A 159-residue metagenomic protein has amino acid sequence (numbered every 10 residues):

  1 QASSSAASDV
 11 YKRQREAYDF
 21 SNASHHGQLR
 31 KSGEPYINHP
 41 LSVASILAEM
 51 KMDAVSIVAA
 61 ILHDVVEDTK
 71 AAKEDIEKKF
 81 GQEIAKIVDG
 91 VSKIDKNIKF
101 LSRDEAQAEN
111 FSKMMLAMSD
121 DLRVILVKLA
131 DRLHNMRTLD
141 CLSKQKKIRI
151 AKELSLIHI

Functional and structural regions predicted by a protein language model:
Q1-A7, Y11, H158: Single conserved hydrophobic/aromatic residue that forms the stacking wall/gate of nucleotide- or nucleobase-binding
S8-E34: N-terminal anchoring/assembly modules that precede and organize ATP-driven motor systems
H26, P35-I157: Divalent metal-dependent catalytic cores for phosphoryl transfer on phosphate-bearing substrates
